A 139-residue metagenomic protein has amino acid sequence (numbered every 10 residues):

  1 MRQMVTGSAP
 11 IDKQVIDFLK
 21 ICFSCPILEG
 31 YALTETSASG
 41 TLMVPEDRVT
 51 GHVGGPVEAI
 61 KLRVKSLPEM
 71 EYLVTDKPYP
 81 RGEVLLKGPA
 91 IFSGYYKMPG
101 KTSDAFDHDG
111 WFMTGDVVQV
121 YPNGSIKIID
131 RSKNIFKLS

Functional and structural regions predicted by a protein language model:
M1-R48, K61: Gly/Ser/Thr-rich phosphate-binding loop
A9-P10, Q14-D17, G40-V44, G54-P56 (+2 more regions): Active-site glycine/GP-rich loop and adjacent strand/helix microenvironment that borders small-molecule binding pockets
T50-P56, D109: Short Gly/Pro-enriched turn/cap motifs at secondary-structure boundaries
P56-I60, R131: A short, compositionally biased
R63-K65: Conserved positions in beta-strands of structured domains
L67-E71: Short, conserved beta-turn/loop elements at beta-strand boundaries and strand-helix junctions
D76-L138: Conserved ATP-binding/catalytic segment of the ANL
